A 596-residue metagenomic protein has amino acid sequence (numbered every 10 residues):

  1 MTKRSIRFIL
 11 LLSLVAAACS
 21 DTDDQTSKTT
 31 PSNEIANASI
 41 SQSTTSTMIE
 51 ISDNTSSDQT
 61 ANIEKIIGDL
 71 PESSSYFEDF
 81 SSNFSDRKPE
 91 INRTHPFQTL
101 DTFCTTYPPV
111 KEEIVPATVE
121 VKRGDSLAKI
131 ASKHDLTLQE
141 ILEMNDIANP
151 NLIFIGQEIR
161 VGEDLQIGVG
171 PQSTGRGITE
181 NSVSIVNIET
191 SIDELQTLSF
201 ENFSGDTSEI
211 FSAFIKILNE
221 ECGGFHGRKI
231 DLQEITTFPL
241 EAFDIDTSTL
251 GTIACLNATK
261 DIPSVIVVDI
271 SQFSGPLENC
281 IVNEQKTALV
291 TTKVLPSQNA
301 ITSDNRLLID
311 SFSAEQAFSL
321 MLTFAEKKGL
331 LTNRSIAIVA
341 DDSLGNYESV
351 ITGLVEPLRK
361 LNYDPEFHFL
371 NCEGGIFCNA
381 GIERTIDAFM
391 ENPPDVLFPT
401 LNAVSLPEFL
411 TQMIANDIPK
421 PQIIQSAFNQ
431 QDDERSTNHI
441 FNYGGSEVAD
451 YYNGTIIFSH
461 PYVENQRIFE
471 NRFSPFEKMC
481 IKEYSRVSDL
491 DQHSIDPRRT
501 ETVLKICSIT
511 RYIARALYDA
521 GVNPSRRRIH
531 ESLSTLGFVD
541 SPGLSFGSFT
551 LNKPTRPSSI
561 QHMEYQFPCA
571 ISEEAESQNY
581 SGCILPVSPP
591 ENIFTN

Functional and structural regions predicted by a protein language model:
V15-A18: C-terminal motif of bacterial Sec signal peptides marking the signal peptidase cleavage site
S20-D23: Bacterial signal peptide processing site
I63, I67, P71, E78 (+5 more regions): Solvent-exposed, acidic/polar segments of extracytosolic/periplasmic ligand-binding ectodomains
F103-T137, Q157: Primarily a LysM-type cell-wall glycan-binding module
G168-P171, N202-E209, E220-D304, D310-S311 (+3 more regions): Beta-alpha junction/loop-to-helix N-cap segments that form part of ligand/metal-binding clefts
D261-F369, G375, P421-F458, V463-E464: Extracytoplasmic ligand/sensor domains, especially the bilobed periplasmic-binding protein
S311, M413-C507, V587-F594: Extracellular/periplasmic periplasmic-binding protein-like sensory domains
V487-V503, A514-E574: Segments of small-molecule ligand-sensing domains
